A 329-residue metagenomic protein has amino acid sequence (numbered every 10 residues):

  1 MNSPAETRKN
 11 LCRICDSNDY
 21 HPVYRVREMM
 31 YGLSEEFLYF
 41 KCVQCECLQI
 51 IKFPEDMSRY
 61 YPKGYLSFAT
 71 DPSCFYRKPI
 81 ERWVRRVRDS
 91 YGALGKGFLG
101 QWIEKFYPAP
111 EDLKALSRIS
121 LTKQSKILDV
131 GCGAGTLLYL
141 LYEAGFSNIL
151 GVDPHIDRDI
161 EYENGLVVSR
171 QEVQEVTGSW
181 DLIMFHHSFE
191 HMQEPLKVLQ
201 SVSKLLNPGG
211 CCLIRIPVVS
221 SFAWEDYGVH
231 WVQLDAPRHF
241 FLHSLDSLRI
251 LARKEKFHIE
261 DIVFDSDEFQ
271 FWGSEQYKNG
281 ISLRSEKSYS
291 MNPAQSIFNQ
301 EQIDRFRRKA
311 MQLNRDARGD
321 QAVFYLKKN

Functional and structural regions predicted by a protein language model:
M1-H186, L196-L199, F264-D265, Y289-F298 (+1 more regions): Conserved N-terminal segment of class I S-adenosyl-L-methionine
T122, Q193, N207: Short conserved AdoMet
R158, V219-F222, S266-E268: Feature marks short, surface-exposed loop/turn motifs that line or immediately flank catalytic pockets and channel
H187-H191: A short His-aromatic
Q193-K197, W224: Short N-terminal helix/helix-N-cap motif within the alpha/beta-hydrolase-1
L196-L213: A short glycine-rich, Lys/Arg-flanked "PGG" loop and its adjoining helix->strand segment in the class I
C212-F241, D246-A252, Y277: Short, glycine-/aromatic-enriched active-site segment of Class I SAM-dependent methyltransferases
L245-I281: Substrate-binding/catalytic lobe of Class I Rossmann-like enzymes that use SAM or dcSAM, i.e., the mid-to-C-terminal
